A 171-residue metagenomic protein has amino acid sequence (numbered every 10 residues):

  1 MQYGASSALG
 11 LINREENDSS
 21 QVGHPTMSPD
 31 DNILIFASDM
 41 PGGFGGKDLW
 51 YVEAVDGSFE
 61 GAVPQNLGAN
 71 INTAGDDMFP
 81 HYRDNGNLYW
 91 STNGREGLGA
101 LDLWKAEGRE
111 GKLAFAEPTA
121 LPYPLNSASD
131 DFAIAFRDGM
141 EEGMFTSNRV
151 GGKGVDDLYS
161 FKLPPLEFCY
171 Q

Functional and structural regions predicted by a protein language model:
M1-Q171: Short, conserved micro-motifs composed of acidic
